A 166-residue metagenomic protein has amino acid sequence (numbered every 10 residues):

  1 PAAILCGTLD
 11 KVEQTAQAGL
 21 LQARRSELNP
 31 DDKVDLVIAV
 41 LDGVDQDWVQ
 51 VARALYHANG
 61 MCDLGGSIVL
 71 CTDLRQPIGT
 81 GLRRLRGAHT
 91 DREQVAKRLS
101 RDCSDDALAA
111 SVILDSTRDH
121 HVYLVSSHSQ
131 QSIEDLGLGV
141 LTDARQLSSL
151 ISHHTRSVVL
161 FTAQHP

Functional and structural regions predicted by a protein language model:
P1-S67, T72-P166: Metallocofactor- and cofactor-centric catalytic cores in central/energy metabolism, strongly enriched
